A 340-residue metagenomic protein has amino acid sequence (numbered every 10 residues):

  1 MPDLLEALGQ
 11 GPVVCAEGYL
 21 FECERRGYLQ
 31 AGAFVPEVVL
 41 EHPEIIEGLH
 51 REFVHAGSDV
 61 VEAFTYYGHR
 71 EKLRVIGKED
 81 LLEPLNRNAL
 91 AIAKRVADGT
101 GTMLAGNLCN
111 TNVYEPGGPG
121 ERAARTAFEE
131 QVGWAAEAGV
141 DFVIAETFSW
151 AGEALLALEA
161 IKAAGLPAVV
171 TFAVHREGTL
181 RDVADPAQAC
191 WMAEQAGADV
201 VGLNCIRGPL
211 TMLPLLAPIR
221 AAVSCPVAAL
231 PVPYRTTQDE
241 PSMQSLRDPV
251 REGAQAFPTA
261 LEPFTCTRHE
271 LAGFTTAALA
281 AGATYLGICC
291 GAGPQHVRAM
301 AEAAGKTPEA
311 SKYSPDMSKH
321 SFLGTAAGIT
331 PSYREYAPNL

Functional and structural regions predicted by a protein language model:
M1-L340: Domain-level signal for soluble alpha/beta catalytic cores
